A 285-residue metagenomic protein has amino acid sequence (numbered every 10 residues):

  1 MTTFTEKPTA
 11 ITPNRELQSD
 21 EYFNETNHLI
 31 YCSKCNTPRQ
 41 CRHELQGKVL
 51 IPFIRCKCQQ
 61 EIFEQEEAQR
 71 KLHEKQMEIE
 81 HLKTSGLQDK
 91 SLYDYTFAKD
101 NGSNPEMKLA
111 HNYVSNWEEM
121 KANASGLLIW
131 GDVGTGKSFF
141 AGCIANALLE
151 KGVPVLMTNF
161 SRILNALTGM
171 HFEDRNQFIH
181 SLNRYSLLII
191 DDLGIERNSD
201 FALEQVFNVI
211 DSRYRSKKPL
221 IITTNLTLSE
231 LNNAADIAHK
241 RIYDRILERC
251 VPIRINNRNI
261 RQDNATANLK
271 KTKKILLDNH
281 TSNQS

Functional and structural regions predicted by a protein language model:
M1-N101, A265-S285: A short, basic N-terminal segment
K7-I11, P38, M107, K121 (+2 more regions): Metal- and O2-centered redox machinery and metal/ROS homeostasis
L87-S91, T96-L127: Pre-Walker A (pre-P-loop) alpha-helix and adjacent loop at the N terminus of AAA/AAA+ ATPase modules, a conserved
P105-V114, A145-Y185, R197-E204: Short glycine-rich substrate-engagement loop in P-loop NTPases that contacts/grips substrate
K121-A141: Walker A/P-loop nucleotide-binding motif
S125, V153-P154, R184-L187, S216-I222: Loop/turn-to-beta-strand initiation segments
N165-L167, E196-S285: Replace "adjacent to P-loop NTPase cores in ATP/GTP-dependent enzymes" with "adjacent to NTP-binding cores
D192-L193: Walker B catalytic acidic pair
